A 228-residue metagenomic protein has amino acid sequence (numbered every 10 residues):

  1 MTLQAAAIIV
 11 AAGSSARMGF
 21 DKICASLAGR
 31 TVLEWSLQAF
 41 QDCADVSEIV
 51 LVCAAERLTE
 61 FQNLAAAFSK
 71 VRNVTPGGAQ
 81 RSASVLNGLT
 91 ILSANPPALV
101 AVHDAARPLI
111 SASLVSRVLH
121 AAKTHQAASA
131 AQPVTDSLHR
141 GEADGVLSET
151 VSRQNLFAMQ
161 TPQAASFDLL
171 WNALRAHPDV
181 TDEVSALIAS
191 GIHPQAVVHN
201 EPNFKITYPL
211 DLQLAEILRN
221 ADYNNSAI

Functional and structural regions predicted by a protein language model:
T2-L58: N-terminal glycine-rich phosphate-binding loop and ensuing alpha1 helix
I9, L33, G88, H103-D104 (+3 more regions): Residue-level signal for inorganic ion chemistry
L27, H139-E142, I206-T207: Short beta-strand-to-turn element immediately C-terminal to the catalytic PLP-Schiff-base lysine in fold type I
E34-P97: Conserved N-terminal catalytic core of the sugar/cofactor nucleotidyltransferase
L99-A101: Short aromatic/hydrophobic "clamp" motif used to bind/position activated sugar donors
L109-Q195, I228: Conserved core of the sugar-phosphate nucleotidyltransferase
Q195-P202: Catalytic beta-strand/loop signature of glycosyltransferases that borders the donor
N203-I228: Hydrophobic helical membrane-anchoring modules
